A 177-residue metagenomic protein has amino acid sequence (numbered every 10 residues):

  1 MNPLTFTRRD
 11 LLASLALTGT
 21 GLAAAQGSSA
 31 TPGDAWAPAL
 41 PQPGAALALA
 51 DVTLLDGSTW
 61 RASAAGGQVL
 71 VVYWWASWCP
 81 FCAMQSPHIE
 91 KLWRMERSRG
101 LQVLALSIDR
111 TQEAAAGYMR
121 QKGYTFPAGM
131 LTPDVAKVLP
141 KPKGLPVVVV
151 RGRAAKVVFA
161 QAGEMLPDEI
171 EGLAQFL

Functional and structural regions predicted by a protein language model:
N2-T18: N-terminal secretory signal peptides and thylakoid transit peptides that target proteins across membranes
A23-L49, G117: N-proximal helix/coil linker or "cap" segments that precede and/or mark the start of modular domains
L49-L70: A short beta-strand-turn-helix
A50, W74-W75, Y118, F126: Conserved hydrophobic/aromatic "anchor" residues that stabilize well-ordered secondary structure elements
W74-K91: Conserved redox-active cysteine motifs that mediate thiol-disulfide chemistry, especially di-cysteine Cys-X(1-2)-Cys
S86-L106: Conserved helix-turn-beta segment immediately C-terminal to the redox Cys motif in thioredoxin-like folds
L101-Q112, F126-P133: Thiol-based oxidoreductase modules, predominantly thioredoxin-like and allied folds used for disulfide exchange
R120-Y124, T132-Q175: Thiol/disulfide oxidoreductase modules built on the thioredoxin-like
